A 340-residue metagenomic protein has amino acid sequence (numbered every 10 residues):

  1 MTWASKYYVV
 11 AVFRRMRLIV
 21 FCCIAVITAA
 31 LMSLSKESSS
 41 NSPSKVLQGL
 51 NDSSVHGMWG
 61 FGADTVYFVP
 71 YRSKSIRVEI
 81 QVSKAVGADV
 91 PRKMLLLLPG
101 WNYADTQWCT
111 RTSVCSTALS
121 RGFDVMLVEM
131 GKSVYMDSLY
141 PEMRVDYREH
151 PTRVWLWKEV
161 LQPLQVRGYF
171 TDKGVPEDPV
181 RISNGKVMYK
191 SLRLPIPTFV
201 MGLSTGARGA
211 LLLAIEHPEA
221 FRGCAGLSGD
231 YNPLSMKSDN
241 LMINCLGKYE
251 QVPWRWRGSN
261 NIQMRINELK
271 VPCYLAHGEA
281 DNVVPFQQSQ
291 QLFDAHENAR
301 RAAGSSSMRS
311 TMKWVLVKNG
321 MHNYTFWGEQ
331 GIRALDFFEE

Functional and structural regions predicted by a protein language model:
M1-V12: Short, low-complexity, Lys/Arg-enriched N-terminal segments of secretory-pathway carbohydrate enzymes
Y7, C22-C23: Short helix-onset patch at the extreme N-terminus, typifying the N->h transition of secretory signal peptides
L18-F21, T28-E340: Non-catalytic cap/lid and distal C-terminal segments of serine-dependent acyl enzymes
